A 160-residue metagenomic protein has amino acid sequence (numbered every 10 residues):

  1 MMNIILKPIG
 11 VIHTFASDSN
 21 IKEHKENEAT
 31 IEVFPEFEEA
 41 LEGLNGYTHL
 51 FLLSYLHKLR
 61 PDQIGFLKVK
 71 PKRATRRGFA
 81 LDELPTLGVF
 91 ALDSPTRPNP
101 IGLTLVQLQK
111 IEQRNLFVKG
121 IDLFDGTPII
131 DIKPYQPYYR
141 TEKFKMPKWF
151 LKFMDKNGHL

Functional and structural regions predicted by a protein language model:
M1-L105, K110-I111, N115-L160: Glycine-rich, low-complexity intrinsically disordered segments
